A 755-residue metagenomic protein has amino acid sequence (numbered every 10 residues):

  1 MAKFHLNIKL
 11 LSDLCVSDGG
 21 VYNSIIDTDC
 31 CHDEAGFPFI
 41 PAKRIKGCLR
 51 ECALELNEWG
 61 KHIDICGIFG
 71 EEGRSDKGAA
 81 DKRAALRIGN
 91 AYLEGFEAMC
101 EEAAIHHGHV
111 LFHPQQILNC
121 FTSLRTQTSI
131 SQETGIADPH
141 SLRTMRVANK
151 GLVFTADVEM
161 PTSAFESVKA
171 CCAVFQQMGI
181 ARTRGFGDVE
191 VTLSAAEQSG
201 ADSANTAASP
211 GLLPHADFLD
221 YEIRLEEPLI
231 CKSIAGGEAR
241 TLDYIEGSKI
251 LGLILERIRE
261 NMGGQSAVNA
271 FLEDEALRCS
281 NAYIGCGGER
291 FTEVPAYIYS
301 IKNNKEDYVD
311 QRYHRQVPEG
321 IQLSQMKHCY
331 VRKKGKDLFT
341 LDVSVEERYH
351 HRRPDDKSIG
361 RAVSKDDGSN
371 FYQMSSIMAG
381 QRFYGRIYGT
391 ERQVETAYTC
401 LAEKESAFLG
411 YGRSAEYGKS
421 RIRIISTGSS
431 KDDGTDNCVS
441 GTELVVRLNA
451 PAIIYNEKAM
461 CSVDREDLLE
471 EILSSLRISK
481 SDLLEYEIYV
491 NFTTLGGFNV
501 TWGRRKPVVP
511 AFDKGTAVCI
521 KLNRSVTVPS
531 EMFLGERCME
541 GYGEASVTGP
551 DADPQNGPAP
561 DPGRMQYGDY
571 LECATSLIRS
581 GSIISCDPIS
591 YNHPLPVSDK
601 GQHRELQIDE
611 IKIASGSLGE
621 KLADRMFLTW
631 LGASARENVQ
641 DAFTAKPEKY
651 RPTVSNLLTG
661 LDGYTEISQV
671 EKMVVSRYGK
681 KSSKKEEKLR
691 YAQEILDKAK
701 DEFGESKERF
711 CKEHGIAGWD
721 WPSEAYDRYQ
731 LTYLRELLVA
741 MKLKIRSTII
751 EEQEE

Functional and structural regions predicted by a protein language model:
M1-Q116, M145-H351, D355, I359-V363 (+3 more regions): RNA-binding basic/glycine-rich loop and surface signature characteristic of RAMP-family CRISPR effectors
N23-D33, I472-W502: Solvent-exposed edge beta-strands and adjacent loop segments that serve as assembly or binding interfaces
A84, G89, E133-A137, L484-Y489: Short N-terminal helix-initiation segments at or just after the protein's N-terminus
I105-A137: Amphipathic alpha-helical interface segments
T122, H140-R143, V345: Intrinsically disordered, low-complexity regions enriched in serine, threonine, proline and polar/charged residues
I130-L152: Helix-driven interaction modules
I136-S141, G496-V508: A short, acidic, amphipathic alpha-helical segment used as a generic capping/interface helix at domain edges
N449-K480: Redox- and metal-dependent alpha/beta enzyme cores, enriched for Fe-S-associated oxidoreductases and cofactor-handling
